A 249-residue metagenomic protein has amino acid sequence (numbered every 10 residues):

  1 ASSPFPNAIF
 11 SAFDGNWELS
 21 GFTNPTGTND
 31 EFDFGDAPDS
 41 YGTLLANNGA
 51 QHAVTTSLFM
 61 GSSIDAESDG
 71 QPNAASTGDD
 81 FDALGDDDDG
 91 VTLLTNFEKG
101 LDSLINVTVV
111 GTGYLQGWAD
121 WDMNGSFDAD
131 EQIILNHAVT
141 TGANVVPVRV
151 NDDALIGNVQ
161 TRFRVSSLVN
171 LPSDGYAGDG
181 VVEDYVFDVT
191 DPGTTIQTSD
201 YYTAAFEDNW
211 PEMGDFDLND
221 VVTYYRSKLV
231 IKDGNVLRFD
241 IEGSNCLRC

Functional and structural regions predicted by a protein language model:
A1-D200, D208-P211, D217: A broad "non-catalytic interaction surface" signal
D191-C249: Extracellular/surface-associated beta-sandwich interaction domains
